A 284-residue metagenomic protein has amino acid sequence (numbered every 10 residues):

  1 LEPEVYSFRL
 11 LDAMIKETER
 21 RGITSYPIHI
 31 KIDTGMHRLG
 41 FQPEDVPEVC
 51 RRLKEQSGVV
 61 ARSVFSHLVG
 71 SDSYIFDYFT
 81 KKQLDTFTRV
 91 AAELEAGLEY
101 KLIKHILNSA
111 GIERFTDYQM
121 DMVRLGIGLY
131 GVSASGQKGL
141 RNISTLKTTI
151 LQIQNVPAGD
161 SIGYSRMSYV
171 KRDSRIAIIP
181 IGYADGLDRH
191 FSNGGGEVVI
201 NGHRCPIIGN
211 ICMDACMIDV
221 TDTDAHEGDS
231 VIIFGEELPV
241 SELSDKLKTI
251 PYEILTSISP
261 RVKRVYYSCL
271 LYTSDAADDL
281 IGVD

Functional and structural regions predicted by a protein language model:
L1-I103, Q119: Active-site-proximal beta-alpha core segment in soluble small-molecule metabolic enzymes
S7-A13, Y78-S274: Active-site anion/phosphate-binding pocket segments in diverse small-molecule metabolic enzymes
T24, V60, Y266, G282-D284: N-terminal non-cleavable signal-anchor helices
T34-M36, G70, G111, M213 (+1 more regions): Short, glycine/acidic-enriched loop or turn micro-motifs at the edges of active sites
H37-L39, S73, R114, V132 (+1 more regions): Conserved protein kinase catalytic core
Y272-D284: Single conserved hydrophobic/aromatic residue that forms the stacking wall/gate of nucleotide- or nucleobase-binding
